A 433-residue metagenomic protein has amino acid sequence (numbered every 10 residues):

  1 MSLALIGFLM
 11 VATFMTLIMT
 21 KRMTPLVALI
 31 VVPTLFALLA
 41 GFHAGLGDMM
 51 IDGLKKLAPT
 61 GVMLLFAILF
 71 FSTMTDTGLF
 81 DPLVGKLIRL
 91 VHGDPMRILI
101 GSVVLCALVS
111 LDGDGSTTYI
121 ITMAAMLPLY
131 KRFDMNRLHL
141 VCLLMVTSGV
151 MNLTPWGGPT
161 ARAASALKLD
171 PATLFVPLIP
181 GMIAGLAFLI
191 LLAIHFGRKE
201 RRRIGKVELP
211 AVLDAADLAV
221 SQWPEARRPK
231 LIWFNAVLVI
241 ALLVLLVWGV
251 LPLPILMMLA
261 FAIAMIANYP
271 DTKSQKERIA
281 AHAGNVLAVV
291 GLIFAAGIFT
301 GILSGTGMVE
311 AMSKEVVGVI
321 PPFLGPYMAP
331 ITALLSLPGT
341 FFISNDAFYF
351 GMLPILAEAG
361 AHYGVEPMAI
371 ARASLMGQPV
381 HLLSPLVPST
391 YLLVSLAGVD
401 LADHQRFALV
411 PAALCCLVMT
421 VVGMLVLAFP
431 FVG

Functional and structural regions predicted by a protein language model:
M1, L39, V176, P180-R278 (+2 more regions): Long, contiguous bundles of hydrophobic transmembrane helices that form the permeation core of multi-pass
M1-L5, K55-G61, L87-G101, R132-L140 (+4 more regions): Membrane-interfacial loop-to-helix junctions in multi-pass transporters
A4-M15, R22-G41, G61-I68, I232-L243 (+2 more regions): Hydrophobic mid-bilayer segments of alpha-helices in multi-pass membrane transport proteins, especially secondary
F14-R22, F71, L105-D114, M145-M151 (+4 more regions): Transmembrane alpha-helix interface/packing and boundary motifs in multi-pass membrane proteins, characterized by
V27, L46-D81, A107, P254-I255 (+3 more regions): Core transmembrane alpha-helical segments of multi-pass membrane transporters/permeases
M63-F66, G93-A125, V319-E358, H362-Y363 (+2 more regions): Hydrophobic alpha-helical transmembrane segments of multi-pass integral membrane proteins, predominantly secondary
P82-G85, T117-L129, G157-L169, A311-M312 (+2 more regions): Re-entrant/interfacial helical elements at transmembrane boundaries that shape and gate the permeation pathway
P128-L213, V220, E366, M376 (+2 more regions): Membrane-core helix-loop-helix motifs of multi-pass transport proteins
